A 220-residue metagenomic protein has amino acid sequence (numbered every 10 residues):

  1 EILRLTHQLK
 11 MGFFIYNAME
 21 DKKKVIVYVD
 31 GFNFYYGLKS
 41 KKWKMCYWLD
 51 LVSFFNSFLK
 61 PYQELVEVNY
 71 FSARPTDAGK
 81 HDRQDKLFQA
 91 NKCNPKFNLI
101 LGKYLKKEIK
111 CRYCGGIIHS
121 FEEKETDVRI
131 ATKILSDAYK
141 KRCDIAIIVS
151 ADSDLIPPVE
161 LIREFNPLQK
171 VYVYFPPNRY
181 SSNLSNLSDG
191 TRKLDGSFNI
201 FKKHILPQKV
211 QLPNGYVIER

Functional and structural regions predicted by a protein language model:
E1-K23, V217-R220: Intrinsically disordered, low-complexity and often Lys/Arg-enriched segments
M11-S120, K170: Domain-level signal for Mg2+-assisted phosphodiester chemistry and nucleotide/NA-binding surfaces in nucleic-acid
N98-R220: Nuclease catalytic cores that cleave nucleic-acid phosphodiester bonds, predominantly acidic two-metal-ion
